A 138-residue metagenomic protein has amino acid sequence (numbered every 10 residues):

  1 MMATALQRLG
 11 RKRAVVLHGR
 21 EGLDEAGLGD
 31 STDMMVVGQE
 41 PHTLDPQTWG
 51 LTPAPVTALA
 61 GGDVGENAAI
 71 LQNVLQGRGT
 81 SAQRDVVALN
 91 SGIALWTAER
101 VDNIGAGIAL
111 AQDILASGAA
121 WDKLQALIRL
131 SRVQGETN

Functional and structural regions predicted by a protein language model:
M1-N138: Glycine-rich anion-binding loops and their surrounding alpha/beta cores
